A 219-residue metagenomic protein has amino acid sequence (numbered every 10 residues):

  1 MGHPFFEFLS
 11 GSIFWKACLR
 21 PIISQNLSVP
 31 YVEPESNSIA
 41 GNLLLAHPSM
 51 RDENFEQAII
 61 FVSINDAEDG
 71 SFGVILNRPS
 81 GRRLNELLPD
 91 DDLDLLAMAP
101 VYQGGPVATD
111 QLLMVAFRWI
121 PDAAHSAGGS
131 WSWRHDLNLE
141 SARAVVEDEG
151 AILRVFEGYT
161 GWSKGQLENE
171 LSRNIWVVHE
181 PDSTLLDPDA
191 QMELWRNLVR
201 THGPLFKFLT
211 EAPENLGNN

Functional and structural regions predicted by a protein language model:
F8: Cationic, low-complexity basic patches in intrinsically disordered or flexible, solvent-exposed regions
W15, I23-F156, T160-N219: A short aromatic-anchored loop/beta-hairpin motif
